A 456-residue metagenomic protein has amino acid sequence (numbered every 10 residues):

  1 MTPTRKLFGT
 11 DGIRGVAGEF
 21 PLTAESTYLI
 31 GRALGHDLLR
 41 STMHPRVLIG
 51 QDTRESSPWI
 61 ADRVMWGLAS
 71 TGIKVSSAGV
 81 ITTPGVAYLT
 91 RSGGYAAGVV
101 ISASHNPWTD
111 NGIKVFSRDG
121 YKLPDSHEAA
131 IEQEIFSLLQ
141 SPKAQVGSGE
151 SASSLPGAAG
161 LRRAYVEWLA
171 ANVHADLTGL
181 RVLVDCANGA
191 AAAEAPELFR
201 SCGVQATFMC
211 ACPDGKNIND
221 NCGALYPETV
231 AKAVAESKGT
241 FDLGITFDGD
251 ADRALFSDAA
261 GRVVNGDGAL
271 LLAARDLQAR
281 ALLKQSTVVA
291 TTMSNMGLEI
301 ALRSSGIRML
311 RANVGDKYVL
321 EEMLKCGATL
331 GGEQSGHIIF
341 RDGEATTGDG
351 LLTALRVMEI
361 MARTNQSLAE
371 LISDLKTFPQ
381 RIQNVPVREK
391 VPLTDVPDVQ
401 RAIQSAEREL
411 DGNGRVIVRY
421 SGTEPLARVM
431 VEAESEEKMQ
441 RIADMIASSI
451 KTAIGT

Functional and structural regions predicted by a protein language model:
M1-T4, V16, N111-G239: Gly/Ser/Thr-enriched, mixed-charge loops and adjacent short helices that form phosphate/oxyanion-binding elements
M1-W66, S70-T71, A96-A97, P156-L180: An N-terminal, well-structured beta->alpha segment
D11, I49, V86, V99 (+11 more regions): Buried hydrophobic positions in well-ordered alpha/beta secondary-structure cores of metabolic enzymes
H36, R40-D110, E197-S257: N-terminal small/polar loop signature for handling phosphorylated ligands or for N-terminal nucleophile
M43-D52, S76, R181-L183, S286-T292 (+1 more regions): Short glycine-rich phosphate-binding loop at a beta-alpha junction
T53-P58, N106, A187-A193, A251-D252 (+2 more regions): Gly/Ser/Thr-rich loops at beta-strand to alpha-helix junctions that form or flank small-molecule/cofactor-binding
A129-V166, A171, A259-Q334, I338-F340: Proline/glycine-rich low-complexity loops and linkers
L243, R280-T456: Phosphate-binding and adjacent anionic-ligand microenvironments
